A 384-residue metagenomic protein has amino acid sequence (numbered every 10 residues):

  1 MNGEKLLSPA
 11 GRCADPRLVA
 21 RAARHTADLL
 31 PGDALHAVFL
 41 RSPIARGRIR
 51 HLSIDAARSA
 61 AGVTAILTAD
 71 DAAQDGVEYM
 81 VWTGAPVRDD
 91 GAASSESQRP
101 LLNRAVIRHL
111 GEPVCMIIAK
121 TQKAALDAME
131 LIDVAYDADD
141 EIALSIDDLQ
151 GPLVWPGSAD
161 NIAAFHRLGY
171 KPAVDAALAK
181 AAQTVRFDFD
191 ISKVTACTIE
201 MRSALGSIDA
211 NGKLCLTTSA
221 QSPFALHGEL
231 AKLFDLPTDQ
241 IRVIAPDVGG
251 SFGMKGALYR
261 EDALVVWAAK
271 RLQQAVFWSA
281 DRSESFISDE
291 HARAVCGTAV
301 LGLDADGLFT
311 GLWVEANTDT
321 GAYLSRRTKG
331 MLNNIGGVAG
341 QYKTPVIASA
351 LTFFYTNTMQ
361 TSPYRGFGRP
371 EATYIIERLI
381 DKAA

Functional and structural regions predicted by a protein language model:
M1-I162, T184, R271: Flexible, low-hydrophobicity surface segments
S8, C13-A20, D89-S97, N161-A204 (+2 more regions): Glycine-rich loop/linker segments at domain edges
D28-L29, R48-R50, G76-V77, A125-A128 (+6 more regions): Short helix/loop capping segments that flank catalytic or ligand/cofactor-binding pockets
D33-H36, A60-T64, N103-R104, L110-V114 (+8 more regions): Short coil/turn connectors at secondary-structure junctions
F39-D70, M116-A135, A204-L272, K329-A339 (+1 more regions): Alpha-helical support elements that line or immediately flank enzyme active sites and cofactor-binding pockets
A69, D239-P246, Q273-S283, T310-E315 (+1 more regions): Beta-strand segments within the central parallel beta-sheet cores of soluble alpha/beta enzyme folds
A72, A220-P223, D247-S251, A280-E290 (+1 more regions): Acidic, glycine-rich active-site loops and adjacent beta-strand->loop/helix elements that engage anionic groups
T83-A124, G253-A305, T361-A384: Glycine-rich and small/hydrophobic secondary-structure elements
